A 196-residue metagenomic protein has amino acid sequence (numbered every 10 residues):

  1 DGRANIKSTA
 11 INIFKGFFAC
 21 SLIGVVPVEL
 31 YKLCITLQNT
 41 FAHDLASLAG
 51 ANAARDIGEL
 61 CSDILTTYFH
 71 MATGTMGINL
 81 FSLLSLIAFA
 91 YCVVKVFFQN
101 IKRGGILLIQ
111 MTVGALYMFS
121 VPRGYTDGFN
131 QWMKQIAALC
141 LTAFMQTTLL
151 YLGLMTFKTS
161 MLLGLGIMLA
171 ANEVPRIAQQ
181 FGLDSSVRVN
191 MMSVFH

Functional and structural regions predicted by a protein language model:
D1-F17, V113-T126: Hydrophobic transmembrane alpha-helix segments characteristic of membrane transport and insertion machinery
G2, F97, W132-M133: Short, glycine/acidic-rich beta->alpha junctions
K7-K15, F69-T73, N130-A137: Alpha-helical membrane-interface segments at transmembrane helix boundaries
G16-Q110, Q146, L150-M191: Non-cytosolic segments of integral membrane proteins
M118-K134, Q180-D184: Alpha-helical transmembrane segments
Q135-T147: Alpha-helical transmembrane segments of multi-pass membrane proteins
